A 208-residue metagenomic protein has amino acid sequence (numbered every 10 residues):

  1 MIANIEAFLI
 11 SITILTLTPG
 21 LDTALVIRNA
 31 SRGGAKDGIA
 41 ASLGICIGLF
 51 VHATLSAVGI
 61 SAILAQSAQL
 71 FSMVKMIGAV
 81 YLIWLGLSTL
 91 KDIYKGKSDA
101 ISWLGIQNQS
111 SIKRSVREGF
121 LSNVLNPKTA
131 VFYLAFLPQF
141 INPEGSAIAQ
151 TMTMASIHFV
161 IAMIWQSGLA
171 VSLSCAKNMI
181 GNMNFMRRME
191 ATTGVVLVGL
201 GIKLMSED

Functional and structural regions predicted by a protein language model:
I2-S72, A135-I157, A170: Juxtamembrane transmembrane-helix termini in multi-pass membrane transport proteins
T13, L17, F50-V51, L87 (+3 more regions): Hydrophobic/aromatic residues within the transmembrane alpha-helices of Major Facilitator Superfamily
A65-K97, W165, L169-S172, K177-D208: Selective transmembrane alpha-helices of multi-pass membrane proteins
K91-S111: Flexible cytoplasmic inter-helical loops of multi-pass small-molecule transporters
I112-R114, G119, V124-K128: Selected transmembrane alpha-helices and immediately adjacent juxtamembrane segments of polytopic inner-membrane
L125-L134, G194-L197: Core segments of transmembrane alpha-helices that mediate helix-helix packing or line hydrophobic substrate/ligand
A155-I164, S206: Active-site oxyanion/phosphate-handling segment shared across diverse enzymes
